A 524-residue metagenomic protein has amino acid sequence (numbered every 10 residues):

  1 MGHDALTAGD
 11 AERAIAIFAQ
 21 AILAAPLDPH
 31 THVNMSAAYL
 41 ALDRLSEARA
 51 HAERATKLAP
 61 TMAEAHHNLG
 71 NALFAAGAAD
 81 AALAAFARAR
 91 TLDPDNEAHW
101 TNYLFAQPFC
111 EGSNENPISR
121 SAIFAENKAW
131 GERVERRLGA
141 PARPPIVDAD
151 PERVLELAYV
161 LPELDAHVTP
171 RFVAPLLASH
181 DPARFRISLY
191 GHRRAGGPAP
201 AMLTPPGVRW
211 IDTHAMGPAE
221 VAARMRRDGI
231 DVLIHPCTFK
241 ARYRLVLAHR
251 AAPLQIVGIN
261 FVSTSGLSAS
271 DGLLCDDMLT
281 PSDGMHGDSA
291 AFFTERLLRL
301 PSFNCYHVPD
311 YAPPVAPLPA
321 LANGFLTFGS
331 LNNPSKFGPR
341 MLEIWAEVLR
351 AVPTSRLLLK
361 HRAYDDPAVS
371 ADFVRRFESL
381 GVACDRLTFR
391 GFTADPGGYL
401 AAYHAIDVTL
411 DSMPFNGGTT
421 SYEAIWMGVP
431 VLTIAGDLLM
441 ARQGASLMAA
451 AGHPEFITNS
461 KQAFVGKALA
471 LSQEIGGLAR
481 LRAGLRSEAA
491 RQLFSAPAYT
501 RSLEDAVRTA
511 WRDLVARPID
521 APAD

Functional and structural regions predicted by a protein language model:
M1-F325, E343, A371, R375-V382 (+6 more regions): Alpha-helical solenoid repeat scaffolds of the TPR/TPR-like class and their adjacent stem/linker regions that mediate
L321, F325-F377, Y403: Long hydrophobic segments that form regular secondary structure
G329-N333, A450-T458: Short, well-ordered beta-strand elements within core beta-sheets of diverse protein domains
L331, K360, D411-S412, T433-A435: Thr-Gly-centered strand-to-loop micro-motif
V352-T354, C384, R480: Short secondary-structure junction motifs
I425-W426, A449: Short alpha-helix at the nucleotide-sugar/activated-sugar donor binding site of glycosyltransferases and closely
A441-G452: Short acidic/histidine- and often glycine-rich active-site loop of Leloir-type glycosyltransferases that engages
